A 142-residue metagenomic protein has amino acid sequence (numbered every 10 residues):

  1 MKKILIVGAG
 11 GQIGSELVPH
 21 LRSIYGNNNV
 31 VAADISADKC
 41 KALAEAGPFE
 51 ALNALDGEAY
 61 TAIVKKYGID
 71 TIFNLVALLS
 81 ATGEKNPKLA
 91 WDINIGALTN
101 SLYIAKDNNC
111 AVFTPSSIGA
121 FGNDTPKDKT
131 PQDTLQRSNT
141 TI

Functional and structural regions predicted by a protein language model:
K3, N28-N29, A111: Residues at the starts of beta-strands that form the adenosine-phosphate
K3-I24: N-terminal Rossmann NAD(P)H-binding glycine-rich loop of SDR-like oxidoreductase domains
V7, A33, I72-V76, V112-I118: SDR active-site strand-loop-helix element
G26-A37: Conserved glycine-rich Rossmann-like NAD(P)H-binding loop of the short-chain dehydrogenase/reductase
A44-D56: Rossmann-fold cofactor-recognition segment
A54-I93, G122-N123: NAD(P)H-binding glycine-rich loop region in Rossmannoid oxidoreductase-like domains and their noncatalytic homologs
T99-T140: Conserved Rossmann-fold NAD(P)-dependent oxidoreductase catalytic core, especially the SDR/UDP-sugar
